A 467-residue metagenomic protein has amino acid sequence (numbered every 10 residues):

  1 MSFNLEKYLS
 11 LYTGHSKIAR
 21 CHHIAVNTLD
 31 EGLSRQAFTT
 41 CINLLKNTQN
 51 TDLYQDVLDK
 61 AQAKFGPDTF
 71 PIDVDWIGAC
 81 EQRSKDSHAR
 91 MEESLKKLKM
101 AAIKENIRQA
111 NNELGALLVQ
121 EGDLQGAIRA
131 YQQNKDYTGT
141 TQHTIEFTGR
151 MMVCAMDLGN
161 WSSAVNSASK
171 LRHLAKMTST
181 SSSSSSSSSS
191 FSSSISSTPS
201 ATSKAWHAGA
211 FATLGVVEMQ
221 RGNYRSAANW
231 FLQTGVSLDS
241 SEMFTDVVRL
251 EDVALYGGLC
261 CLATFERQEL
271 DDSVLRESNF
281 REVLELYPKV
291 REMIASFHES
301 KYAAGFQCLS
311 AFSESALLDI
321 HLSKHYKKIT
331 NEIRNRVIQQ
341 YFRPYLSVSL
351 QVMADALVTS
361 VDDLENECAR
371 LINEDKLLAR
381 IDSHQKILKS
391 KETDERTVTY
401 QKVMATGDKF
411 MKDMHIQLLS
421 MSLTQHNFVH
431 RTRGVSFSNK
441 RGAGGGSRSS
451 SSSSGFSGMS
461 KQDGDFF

Functional and structural regions predicted by a protein language model:
M1-I145, G149, V153-F467: Charged, E/D/K/R/S-rich low-complexity terminal regions of large eukaryotic assembly subunits
